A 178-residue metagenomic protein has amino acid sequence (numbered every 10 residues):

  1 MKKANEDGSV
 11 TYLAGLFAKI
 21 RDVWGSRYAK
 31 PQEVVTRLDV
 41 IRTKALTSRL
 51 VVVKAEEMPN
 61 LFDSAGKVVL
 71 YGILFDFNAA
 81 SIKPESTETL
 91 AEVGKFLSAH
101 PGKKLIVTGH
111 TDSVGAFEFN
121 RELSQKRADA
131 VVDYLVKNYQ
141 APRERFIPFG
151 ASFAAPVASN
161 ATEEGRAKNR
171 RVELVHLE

Functional and structural regions predicted by a protein language model:
M1-V10: A cross-family detector of function-defining hotspots
V10-Y12, S26: Short linear proline/tyrosine/threonine-rich motifs used for host-factor recruitment and membrane trafficking/assembly
L13-G15, R49-V51, E118-F119, N160: Short, solvent-exposed loop/turn and secondary-structure capping segments
G15, I73, E144-I147: Short non-domain terminal segments
G15-L16, K168: Intrinsic disorder/low-complexity segments
K19-L105, K137, A141, E178: Periplasmic peptidoglycan-binding/tethering modules of Gram-negative envelope proteins
S81-T87, H110-E178: Periplasmic OmpA-like peptidoglycan-binding domain that tethers envelope proteins to the cell wall
